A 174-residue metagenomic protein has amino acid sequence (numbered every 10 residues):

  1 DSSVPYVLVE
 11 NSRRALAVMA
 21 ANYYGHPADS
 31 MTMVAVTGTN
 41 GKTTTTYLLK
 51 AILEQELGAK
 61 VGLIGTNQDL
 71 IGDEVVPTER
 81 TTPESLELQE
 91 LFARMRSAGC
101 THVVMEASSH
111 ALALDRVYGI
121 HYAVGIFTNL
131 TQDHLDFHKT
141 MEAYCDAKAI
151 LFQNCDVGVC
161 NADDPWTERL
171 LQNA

Functional and structural regions predicted by a protein language model:
D1-A35, T45-L57: Short, basic phosphate-binding NTP loop
D1-V4, A98, A113, Y122-A174: Acidic, Mg2+-coordinating active-site environments of NTP-dependent enzymes
S3-E10, V76-E79, N173-A174: Active-site regions of enzymes building and remodeling cell-envelope glycoconjugates
M19, V36, I64, L88 (+4 more regions): Residue-level signal for inorganic ion chemistry
K42: Conserved lysine of the Walker
G58-I71, S108: Short beta-strand-centered segment that lines the nucleotide-binding/catalytic pocket of NTP-utilizing
E74-S85, D133-H138: Flexible beta-alpha connector loops of hexameric P-loop NTPases
E79-S108: Conserved nucleotide-sensing/catalytic segment adjacent to the nucleotide-binding pocket in NTP-handling enzymes
